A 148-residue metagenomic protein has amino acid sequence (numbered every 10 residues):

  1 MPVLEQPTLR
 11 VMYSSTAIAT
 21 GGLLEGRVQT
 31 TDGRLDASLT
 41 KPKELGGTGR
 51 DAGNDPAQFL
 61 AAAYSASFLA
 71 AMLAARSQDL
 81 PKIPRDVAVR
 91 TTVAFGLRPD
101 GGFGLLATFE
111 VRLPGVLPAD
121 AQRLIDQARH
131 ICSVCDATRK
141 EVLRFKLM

Functional and structural regions predicted by a protein language model:
M1-A62, L69-M148: Extended beta-strand/beta-hairpin segments
